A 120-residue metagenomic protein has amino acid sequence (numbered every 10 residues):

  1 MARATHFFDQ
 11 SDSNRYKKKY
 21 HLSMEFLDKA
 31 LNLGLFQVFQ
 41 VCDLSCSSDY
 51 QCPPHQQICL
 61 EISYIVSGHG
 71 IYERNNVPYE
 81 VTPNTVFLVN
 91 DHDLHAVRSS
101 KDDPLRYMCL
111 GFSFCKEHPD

Functional and structural regions predicted by a protein language model:
M1-E80, D93, K101, C115-P119: Generic protein-terminus/edge-of-domain signal
N84-T85: Loop/turn positions that initiate beta-strands
L88, D102-P119: A short hydrophobic beta-strand segment most commonly corresponding to one strand of the jelly-roll/cupin
